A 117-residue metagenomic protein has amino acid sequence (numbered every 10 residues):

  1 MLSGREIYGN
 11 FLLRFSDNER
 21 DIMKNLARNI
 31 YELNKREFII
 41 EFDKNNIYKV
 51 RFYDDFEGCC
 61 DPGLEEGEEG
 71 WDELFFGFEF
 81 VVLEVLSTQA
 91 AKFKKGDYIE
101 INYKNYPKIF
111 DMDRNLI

Functional and structural regions predicted by a protein language model:
L2-D43, I47-I117: Conserved RNA-binding domains used in RNP assembly and mRNA/RNA metabolism
